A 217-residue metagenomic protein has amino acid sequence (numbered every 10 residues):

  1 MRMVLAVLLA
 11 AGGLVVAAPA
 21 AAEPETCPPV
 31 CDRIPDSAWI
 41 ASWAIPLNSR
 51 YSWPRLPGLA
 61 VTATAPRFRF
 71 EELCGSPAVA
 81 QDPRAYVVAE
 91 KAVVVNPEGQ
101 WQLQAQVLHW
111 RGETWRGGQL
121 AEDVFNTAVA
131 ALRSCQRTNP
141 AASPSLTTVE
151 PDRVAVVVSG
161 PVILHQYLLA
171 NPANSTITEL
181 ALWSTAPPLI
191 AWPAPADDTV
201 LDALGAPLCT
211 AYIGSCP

Functional and structural regions predicted by a protein language model:
M1-E23: Secretory targeting and sorting signals
V16, E25, F68, V129 (+2 more regions): Processing junctions and N-termini across compartments
E23-K91, P217: N-terminal "mature-domain start" segment
S52, A60, A65, R69 (+1 more regions): Short Gly/Thr-rich strand-loop-strand
R84, W115-G117, I190: Short acidic, gly/pro-rich beta-turn/loop elements at beta-sheet edges and active-site/ligand-binding grooves
A89-Q119: A short acidic-to-branched-hydrophobic micro-motif
G118-F125, L201, G205: Extracytoplasmic/secreted envelope proteins and their assembly/folding machinery, especially bacterial periplasmic
N139-P217: A short, solvent-exposed beta-edge/loop patch
